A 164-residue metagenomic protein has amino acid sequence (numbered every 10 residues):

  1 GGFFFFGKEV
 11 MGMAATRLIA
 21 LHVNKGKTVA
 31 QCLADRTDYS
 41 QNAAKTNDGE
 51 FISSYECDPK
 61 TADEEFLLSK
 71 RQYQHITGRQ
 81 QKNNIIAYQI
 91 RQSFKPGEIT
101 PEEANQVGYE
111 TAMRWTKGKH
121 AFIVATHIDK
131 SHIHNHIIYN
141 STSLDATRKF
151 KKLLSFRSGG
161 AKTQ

Functional and structural regions predicted by a protein language model:
G2-Q164: N-terminal nicking endonuclease/strand-transfer module with a His-rich metal-binding environment and a catalytic Tyr
